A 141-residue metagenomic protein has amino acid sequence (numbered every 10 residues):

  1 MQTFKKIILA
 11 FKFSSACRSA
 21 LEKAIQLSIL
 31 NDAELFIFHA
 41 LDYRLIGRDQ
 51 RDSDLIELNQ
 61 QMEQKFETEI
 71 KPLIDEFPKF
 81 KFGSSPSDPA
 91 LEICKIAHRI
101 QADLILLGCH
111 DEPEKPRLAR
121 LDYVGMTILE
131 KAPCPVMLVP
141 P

Functional and structural regions predicted by a protein language model:
Q2, L73-I105: Structural beta-alpha unit
Q2-R51: Small/aliphatic-rich secondary-structure junction motif
E22-I25, Q50-S53, A97-H98, A119-Y123: Short, glycine/charged-enriched secondary-structure capping and boundary segments
I25, K71, C94, M126: Active-site phosphate/pyrophosphate- and oxyanion-stabilizing loops and adjacent acidic/basic residues in soluble
S28, I74, A97, I128-L129: A generic structural signal for well-ordered alpha-helical segments
F36-F38, K81-S85, M137: General small-molecule cofactor/ligand-binding pocket signal
D54-K65: A short acidic, glycine-rich active-site loop that binds or catalyzes chemistry on phosphate/adenosine moieties
H98-P141: Gly/Ser-rich helix-loop-strand patches that form or flank binding pockets for ribonucleotide-derived cofactors
